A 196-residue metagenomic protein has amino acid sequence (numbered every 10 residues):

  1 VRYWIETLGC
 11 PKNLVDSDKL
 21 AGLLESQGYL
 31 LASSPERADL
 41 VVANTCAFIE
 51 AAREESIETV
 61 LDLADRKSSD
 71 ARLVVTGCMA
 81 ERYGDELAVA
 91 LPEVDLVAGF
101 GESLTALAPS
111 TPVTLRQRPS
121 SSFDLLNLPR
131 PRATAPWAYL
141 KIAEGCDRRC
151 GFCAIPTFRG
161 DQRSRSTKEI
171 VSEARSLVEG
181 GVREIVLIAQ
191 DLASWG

Functional and structural regions predicted by a protein language model:
V1-W195: Proteins enriched for Cys/Gly/acidic motifs involved in redox and nucleic-acid/cofactor modification
